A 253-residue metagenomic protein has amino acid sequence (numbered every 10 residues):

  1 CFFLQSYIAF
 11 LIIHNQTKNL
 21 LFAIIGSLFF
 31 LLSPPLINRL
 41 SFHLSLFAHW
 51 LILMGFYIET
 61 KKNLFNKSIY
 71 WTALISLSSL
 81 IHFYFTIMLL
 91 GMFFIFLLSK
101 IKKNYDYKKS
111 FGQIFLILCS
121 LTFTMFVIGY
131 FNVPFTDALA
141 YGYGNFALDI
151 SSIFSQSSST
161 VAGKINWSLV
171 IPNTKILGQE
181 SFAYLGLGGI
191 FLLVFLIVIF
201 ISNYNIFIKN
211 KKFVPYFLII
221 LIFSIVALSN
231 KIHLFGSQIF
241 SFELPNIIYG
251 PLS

Functional and structural regions predicted by a protein language model:
F2, L21-I25, H49, Q113 (+2 more regions): Alpha-helical transmembrane segments of integral membrane proteins
F2-Q16, L20-K62, K67-K100, I114-Y130: Membrane-embedded helix bundles of polyisoprenyl
F3, L28-L31, L90, F94 (+2 more regions): Hydrophobic alpha-helical transmembrane segments of multipass integral membrane proteins
I24-F42, F123-F135, I150-A162, F217-S253: Membrane-interface helix-loop junctions at the exits of transmembrane helices
N38, H82, P172-A183, Y249-S253: Short aromatic-rich membrane-water interface segments that cap or initiate transmembrane helices in multi-pass membrane
A73-L74, Y105-G129, A140-D149, F213-F223: Hydrophobic alpha-helical membrane-interfacial segments at the cytosolic entry of transmembrane helices
K103-G112, F195-I247: Membrane-interface helix-loop-helix junctions at transmembrane boundaries of multi-pass membrane enzymes, predominantly
I114, F123-F200: Periplasmic/ER-lumenal interhelical loops and adjacent helix-loop junctions in multi-pass membrane proteins
